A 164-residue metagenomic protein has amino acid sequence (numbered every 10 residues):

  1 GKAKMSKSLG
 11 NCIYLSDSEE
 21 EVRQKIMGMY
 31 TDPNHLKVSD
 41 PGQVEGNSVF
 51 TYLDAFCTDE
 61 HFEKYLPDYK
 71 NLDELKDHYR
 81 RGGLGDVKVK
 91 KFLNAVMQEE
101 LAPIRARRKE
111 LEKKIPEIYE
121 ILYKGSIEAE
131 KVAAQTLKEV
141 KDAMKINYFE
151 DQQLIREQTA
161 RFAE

Functional and structural regions predicted by a protein language model:
G1-E164: Conserved nucleotide- and phosphate/pyrophosphate-binding catalytic cores in adenylate/nucleotidyl-handling enzymes
